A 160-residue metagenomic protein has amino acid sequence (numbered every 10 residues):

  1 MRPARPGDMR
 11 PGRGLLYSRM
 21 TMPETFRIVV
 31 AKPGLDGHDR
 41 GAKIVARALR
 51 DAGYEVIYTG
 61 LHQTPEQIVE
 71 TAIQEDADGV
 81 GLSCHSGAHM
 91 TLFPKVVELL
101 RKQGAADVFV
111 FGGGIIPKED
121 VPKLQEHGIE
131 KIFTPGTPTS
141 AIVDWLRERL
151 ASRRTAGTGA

Functional and structural regions predicted by a protein language model:
T21-T25, A105: Short, flexible coil/linker segments at domain boundaries that flank nucleotide/cofactor-interacting
A42-D144, A151-S152: Cofactor-cradling patches in redox/metallo enzymes
E148-A160: The C-terminal output helix
